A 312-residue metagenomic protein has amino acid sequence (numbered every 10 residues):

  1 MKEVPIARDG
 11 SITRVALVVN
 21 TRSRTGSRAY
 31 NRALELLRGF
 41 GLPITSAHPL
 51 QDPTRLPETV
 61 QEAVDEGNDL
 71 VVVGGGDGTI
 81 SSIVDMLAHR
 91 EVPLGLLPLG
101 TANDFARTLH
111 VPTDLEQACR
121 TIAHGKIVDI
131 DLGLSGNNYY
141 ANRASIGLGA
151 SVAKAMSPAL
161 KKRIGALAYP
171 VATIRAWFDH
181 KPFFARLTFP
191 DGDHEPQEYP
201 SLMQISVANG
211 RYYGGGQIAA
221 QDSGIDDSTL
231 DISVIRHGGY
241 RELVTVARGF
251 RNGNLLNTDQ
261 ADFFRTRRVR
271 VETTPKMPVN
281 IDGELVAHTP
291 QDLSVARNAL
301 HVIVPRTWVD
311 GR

Functional and structural regions predicted by a protein language model:
M1-V71, S81, V309-R312: ATP/NTP phosphate-donor binding region
K2-V4, D191, Y199, G224 (+1 more regions): ATP/nucleoside-binding phosphotransfer catalytic cores, i.e., glycine-rich phosphate-binding loops
V18, R28, G39-F40, L50 (+2 more regions): Catalytic core of DAGKc-family lipid kinases
V73-D77: N-terminal glycine-rich "phosphate-gripper" loop used for MgATP/nucleotide binding and carboxylate activation
T79-V92: Short Gly/Thr/Asp-enriched flexible loops that form oxyanion-binding sites at enzyme active sites
S145, G149, S206-Q221, L285: Glycine-rich phosphate/pyrophosphate-binding beta-alpha loops
P158-A168, Q221-E242: Gly/Ser/Thr-rich active-site loops/lids in small-molecule metabolic enzymes that frequently grip phosphoryl groups
